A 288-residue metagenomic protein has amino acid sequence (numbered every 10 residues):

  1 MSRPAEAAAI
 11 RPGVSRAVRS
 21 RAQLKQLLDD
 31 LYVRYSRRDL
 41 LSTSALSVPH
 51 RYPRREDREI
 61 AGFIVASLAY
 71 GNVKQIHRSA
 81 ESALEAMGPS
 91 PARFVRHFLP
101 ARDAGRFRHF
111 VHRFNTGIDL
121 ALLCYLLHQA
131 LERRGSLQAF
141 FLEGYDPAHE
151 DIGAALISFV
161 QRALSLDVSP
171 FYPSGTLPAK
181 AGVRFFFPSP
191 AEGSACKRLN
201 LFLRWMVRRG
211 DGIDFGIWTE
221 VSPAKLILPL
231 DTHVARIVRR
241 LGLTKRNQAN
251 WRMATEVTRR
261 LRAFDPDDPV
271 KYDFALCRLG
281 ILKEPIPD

Functional and structural regions predicted by a protein language model:
S2-D288: HhH-family (HhH-GPD) DNA N-glycosylase catalytic core used in base-excision repair
